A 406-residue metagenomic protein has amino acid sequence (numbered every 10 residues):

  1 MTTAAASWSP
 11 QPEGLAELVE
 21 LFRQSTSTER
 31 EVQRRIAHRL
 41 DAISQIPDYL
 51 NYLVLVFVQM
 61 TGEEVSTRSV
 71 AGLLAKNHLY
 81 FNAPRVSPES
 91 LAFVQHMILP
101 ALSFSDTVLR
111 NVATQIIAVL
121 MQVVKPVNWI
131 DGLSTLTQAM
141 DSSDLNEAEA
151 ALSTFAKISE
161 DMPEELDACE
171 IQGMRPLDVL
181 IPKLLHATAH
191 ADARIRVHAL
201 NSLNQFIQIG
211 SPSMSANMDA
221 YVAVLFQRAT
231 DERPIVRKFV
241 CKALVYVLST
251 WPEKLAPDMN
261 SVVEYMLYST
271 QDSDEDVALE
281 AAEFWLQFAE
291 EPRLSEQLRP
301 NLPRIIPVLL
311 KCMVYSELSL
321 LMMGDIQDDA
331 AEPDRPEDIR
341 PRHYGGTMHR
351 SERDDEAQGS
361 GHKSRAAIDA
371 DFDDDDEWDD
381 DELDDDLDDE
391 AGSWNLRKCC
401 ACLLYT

Functional and structural regions predicted by a protein language model:
T2-L53: N-terminal alpha-helical scaffolding segments that mark the starts of alpha-solenoid/helical-repeat architectures
A4-A5, I306-C402: Acidic, serine/threonine- and proline-enriched intrinsically disordered linkers and terminal tails in large eukaryotic
A5, E20-E31, V58-T67, M97-L109 (+7 more regions): Short coil/turn segments at helix-helix junctions and helix-capping linkers within large alpha-helical proteins
G14-V19, Y49-M60, E64, R85-L102 (+5 more regions): HEAT/HEAT-like alpha-solenoid repeats
S25, L40-S44, L74-N82, I116-V123 (+10 more regions): Hydrophobic residues within the alpha-helices of tandem HEAT/HEAT-like
G62-I117: Eukaryotic helix-linker segments that join adjacent hydrophobic helices
V124-S213: Solenoidal tandem-repeat scaffolds enriched in leucines and small polar residues
